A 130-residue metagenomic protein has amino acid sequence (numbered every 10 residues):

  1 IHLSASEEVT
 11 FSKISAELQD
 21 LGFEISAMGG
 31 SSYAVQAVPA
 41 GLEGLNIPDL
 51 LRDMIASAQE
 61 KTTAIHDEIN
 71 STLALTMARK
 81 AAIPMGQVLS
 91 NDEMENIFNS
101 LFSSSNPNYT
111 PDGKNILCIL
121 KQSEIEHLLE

Functional and structural regions predicted by a protein language model:
I1-E130: Long, charged low-complexity intrinsically disordered regions
